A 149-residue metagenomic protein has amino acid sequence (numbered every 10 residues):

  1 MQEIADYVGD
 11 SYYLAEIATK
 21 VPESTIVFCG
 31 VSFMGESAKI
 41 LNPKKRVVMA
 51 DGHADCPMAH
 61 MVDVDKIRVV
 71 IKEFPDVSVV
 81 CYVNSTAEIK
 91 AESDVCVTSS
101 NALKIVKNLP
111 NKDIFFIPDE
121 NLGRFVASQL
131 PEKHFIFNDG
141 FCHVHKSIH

Functional and structural regions predicted by a protein language model:
M1-H149: Active-site loop-to-helix "anion-binding N-cap" substructures in soluble metabolic enzymes
